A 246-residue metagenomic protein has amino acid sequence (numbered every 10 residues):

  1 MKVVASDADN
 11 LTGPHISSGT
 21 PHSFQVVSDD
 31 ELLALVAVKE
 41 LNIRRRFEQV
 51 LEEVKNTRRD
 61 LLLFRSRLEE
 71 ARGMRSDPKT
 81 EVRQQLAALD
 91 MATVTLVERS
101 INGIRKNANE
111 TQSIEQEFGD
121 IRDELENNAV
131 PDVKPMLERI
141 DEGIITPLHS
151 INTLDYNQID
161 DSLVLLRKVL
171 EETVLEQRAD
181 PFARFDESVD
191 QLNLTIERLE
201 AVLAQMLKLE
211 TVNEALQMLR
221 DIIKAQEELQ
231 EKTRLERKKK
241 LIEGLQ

Functional and structural regions predicted by a protein language model:
M1-Q246: Extracytoplasmic/secretory ectodomains and luminal regions
